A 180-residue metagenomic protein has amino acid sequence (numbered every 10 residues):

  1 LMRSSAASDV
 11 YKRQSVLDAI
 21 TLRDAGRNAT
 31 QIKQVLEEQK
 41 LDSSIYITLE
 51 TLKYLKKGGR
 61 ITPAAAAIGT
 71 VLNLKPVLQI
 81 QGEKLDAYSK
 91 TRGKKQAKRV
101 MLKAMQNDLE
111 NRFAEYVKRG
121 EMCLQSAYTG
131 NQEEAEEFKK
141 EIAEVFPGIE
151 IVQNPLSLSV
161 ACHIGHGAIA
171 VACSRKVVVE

Functional and structural regions predicted by a protein language model:
L1-A7, Y11: Single conserved hydrophobic/aromatic residue that forms the stacking wall/gate of nucleotide- or nucleobase-binding
D9-E180: Mixed-charge interfacial surface used for oligomerization/domain docking and macromolecular partner engagement
